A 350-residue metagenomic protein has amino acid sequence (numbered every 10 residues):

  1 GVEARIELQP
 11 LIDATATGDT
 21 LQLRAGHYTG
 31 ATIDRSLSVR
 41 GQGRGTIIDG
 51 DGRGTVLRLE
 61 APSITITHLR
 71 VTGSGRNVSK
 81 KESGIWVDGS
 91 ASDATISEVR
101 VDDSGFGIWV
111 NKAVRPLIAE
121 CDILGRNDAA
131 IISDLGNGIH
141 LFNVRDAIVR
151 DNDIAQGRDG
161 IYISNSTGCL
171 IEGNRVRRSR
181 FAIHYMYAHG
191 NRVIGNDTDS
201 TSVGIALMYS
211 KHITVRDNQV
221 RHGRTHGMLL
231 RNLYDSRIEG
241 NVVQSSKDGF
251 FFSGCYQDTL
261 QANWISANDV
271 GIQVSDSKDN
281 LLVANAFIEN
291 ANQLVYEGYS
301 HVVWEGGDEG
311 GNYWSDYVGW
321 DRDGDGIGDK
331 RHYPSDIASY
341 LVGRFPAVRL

Functional and structural regions predicted by a protein language model:
G1-A14, D316: Right-handed parallel beta-helix/beta-solenoid
Q9, D13-A16, Y28-R40, I47-S92 (+2 more regions): Extracellular beta-strand-rich solenoid/capping regions of secreted or surface-exposed proteins that bind or remodel
R35, T46, A61-I64, A91-S92 (+9 more regions): Small-residue (G/S/T/A) turn/hinge positions that recur once per unit in extracellular repeat modules
G50-R58, S79-D88, D103-V110, I131-N143 (+7 more regions): Extracellular beta-strand/beta-solenoid scaffold signature
H226, S236-R237, V242-Q244, F251-S253 (+2 more regions): Functionally critical loop-and-helix segments that line ligand-binding/catalytic clefts of soluble enzyme domains
